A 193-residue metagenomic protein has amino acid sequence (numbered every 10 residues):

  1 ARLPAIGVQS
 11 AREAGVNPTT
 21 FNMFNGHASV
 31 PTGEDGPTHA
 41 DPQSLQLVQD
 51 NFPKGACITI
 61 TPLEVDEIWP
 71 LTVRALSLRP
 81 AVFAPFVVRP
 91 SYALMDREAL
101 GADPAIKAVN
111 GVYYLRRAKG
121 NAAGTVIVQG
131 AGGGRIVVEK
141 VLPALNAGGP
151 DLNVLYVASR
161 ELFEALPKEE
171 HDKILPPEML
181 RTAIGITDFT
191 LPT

Functional and structural regions predicted by a protein language model:
A1-R12: Long, structured ligand/cofactor-binding scaffold of large enzymes
V16-F21, N25-Q46, F52-K54, T59 (+2 more regions): Thiamine diphosphate
L63: TRNA-recognition modules of translation machinery and tRNA-sensing kinases, especially anticodon-binding
